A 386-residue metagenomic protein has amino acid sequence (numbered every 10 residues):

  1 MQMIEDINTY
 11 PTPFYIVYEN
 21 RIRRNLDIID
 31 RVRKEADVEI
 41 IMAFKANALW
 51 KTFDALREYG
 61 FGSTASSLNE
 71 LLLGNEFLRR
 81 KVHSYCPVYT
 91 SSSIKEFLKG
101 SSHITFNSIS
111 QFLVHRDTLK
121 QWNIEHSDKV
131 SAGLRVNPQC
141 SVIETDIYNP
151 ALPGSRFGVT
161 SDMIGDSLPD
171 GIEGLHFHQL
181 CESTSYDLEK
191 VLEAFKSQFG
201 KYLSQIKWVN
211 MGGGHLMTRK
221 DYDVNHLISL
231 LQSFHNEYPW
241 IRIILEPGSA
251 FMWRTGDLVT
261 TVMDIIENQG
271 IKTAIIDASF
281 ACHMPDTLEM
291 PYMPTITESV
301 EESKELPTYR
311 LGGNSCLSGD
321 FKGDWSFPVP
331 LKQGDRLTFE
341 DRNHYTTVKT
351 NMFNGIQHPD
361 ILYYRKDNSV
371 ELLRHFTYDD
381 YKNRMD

Functional and structural regions predicted by a protein language model:
M1-S93, S279, F327-E340, H344-T346: N-terminal capping/small domains of soluble enzymes
I4-Y10, E173-H178, G212-G213: A short small-residue
V38-W208, Y222, L230-S233: Active-site-proximal beta-alpha core segment in soluble small-molecule metabolic enzymes
E39-I40, F61-G62, K81-H83, S102-H103 (+9 more regions): Structural motif
C140-V142, C181, M217, F251 (+1 more regions): Feature marks short, surface-exposed loop/turn motifs that line or immediately flank catalytic pockets and channel
Q179-L180, V209-T218, P247-A250: Glycine-rich beta-strand-to-loop/alpha-helix junction loops that act as flexible
L230, I244-D386: Charged (often Lys/Glu-rich) extended helix/loop segments that serve as interaction or gating elements
